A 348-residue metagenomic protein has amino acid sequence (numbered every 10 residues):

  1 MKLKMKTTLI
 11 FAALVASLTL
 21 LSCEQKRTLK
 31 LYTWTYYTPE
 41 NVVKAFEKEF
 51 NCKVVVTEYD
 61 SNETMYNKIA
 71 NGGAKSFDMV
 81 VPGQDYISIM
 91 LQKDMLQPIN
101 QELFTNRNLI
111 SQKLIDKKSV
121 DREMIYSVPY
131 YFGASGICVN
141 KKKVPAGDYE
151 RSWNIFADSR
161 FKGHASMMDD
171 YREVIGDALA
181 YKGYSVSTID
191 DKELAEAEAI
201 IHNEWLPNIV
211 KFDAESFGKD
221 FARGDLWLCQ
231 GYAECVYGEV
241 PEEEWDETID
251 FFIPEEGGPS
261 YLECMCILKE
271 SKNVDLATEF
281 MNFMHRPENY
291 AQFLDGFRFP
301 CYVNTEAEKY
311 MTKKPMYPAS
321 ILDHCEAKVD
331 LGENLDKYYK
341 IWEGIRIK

Functional and structural regions predicted by a protein language model:
M1-L29: Short, low-complexity disordered leader/linker segments with a strong preference for bacterial N-terminal type II
C23-M90, K219: Early extracytoplasmic/lumenal segment of secretory-pathway proteins
Y59, P82, M167, F212 (+1 more regions): Short beta-strand and adjacent tight-turn residues that come in two discontinuous sequence segments and form the edges
S76-F77, P82-N208, E215-A222: Extracytoplasmic ligand-binding site segments that recognize negatively charged/polar headgroups
Y86-I89, L228-D246: A ligand-binding cleft/hinge motif common to bilobed small-molecule-binding domains
L194-E204, W245-K269: Periplasmic-binding protein-like
E263, L268-C325: Mature extracytoplasmic/periplasmic domains
Y310-K348: Extracellular/periplasmic bilobal clamshell ligand-binding domains
